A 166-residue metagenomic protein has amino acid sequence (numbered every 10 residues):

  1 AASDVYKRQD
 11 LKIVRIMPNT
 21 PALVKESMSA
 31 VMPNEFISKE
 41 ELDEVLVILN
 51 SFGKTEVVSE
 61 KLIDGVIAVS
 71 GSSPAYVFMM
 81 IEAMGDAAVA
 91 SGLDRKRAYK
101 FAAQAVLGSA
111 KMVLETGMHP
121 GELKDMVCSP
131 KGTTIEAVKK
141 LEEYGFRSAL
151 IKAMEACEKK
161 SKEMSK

Functional and structural regions predicted by a protein language model:
A1-Y6: Short, small-residue-biased leader/transition segments that mark boundaries at the very start of proteins
R8-K12, M28-G65, F78-E115, K160: Internal alpha-helical scaffold of NAD(P)-dependent oxidoreductase catalytic cores
I13-V14, I63-A68, P120-D125: Short pre-catalytic strand/loop immediately N-terminal to key active-site residues, enriched for Gly-Thr
R15-M17, M32, C128: Short beta-strand segments
P21-L23: Short, charge-patterned binding micro-sites
S72-Y76, K100-F101, M126-S129: A generic short alpha-helical patch detector that favors 3-5-residue windows in or near N-terminal regions
A103-K166: NAD(P)-dependent Rossmann-like dehydrogenase/reductase catalytic/cofactor-binding core
